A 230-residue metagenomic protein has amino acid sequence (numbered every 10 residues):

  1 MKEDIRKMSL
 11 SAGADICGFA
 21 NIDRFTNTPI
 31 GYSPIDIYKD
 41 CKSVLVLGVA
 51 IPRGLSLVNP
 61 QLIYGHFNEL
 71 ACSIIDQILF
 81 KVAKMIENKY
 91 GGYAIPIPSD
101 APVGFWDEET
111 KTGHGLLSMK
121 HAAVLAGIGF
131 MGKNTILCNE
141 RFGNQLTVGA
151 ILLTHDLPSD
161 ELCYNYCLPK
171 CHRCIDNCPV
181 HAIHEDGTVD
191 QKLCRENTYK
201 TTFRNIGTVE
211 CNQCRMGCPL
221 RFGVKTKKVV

Functional and structural regions predicted by a protein language model:
M1-S73: Non-catalytic, usually N-terminal nucleic-acid engagement modules in DNA/RNA processing proteins
T28, Y64-G65, L70-V230: Catalytic cores of enzyme domains
